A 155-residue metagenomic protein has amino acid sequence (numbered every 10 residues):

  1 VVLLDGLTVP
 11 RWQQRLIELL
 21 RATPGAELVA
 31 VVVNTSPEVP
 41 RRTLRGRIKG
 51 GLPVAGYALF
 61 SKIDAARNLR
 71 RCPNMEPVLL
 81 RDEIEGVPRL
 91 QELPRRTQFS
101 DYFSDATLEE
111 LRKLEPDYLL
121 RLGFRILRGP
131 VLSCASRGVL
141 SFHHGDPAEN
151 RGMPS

Functional and structural regions predicted by a protein language model:
V1-S155: One-carbon transfer enzymes
